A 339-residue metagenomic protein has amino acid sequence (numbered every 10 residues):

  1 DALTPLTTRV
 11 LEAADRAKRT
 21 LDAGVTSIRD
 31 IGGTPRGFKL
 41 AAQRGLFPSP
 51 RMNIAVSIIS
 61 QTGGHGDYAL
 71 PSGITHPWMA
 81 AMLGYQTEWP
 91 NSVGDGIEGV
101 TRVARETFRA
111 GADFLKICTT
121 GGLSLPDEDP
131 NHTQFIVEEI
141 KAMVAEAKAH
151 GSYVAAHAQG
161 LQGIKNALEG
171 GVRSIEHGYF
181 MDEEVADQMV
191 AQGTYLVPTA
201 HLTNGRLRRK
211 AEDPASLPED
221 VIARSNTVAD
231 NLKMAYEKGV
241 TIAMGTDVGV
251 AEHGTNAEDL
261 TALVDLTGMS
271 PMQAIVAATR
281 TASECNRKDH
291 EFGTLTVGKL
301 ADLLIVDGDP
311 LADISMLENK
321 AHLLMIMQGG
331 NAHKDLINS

Functional and structural regions predicted by a protein language model:
D1-E12, P90-N91, S216-T227: A short acidic, glycine-rich active-site loop that binds or catalyzes chemistry on phosphate/adenosine moieties
D1-R44, G63-L70, E138, Q162 (+1 more regions): Metal-associated gating/positioning segment near the N- to mid-region
A13, V100, I136, I140 (+2 more regions): Aromatic/hydrophobic pocket-lining residues that form the small-molecule binding cavity in soluble enzyme cores
G24, I28-R29, L115, I175 (+2 more regions): Hydrophobic residues within beta-strands of alpha/beta enzymes
Q43-S216: Metal-coordinating catalytic core of metallo-dependent amide/deamination hydrolases
A149, Y153, D213-S216, R224-P310: His/Asp/Glu-enriched, well-ordered alpha-helical/loop segment that forms or immediately abuts the divalent-metal
A278-R280, V297-S339: C-terminal cap of metal-dependent C-N hydrolases
